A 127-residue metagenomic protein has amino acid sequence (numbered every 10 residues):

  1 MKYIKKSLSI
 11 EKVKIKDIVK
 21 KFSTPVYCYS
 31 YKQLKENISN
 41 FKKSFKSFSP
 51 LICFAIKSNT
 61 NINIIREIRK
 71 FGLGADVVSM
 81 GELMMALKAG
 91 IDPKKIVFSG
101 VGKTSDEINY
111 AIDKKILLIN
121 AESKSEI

Functional and structural regions predicted by a protein language model:
M1-L118, K124-I127: A charged N-terminal "starter" segment
